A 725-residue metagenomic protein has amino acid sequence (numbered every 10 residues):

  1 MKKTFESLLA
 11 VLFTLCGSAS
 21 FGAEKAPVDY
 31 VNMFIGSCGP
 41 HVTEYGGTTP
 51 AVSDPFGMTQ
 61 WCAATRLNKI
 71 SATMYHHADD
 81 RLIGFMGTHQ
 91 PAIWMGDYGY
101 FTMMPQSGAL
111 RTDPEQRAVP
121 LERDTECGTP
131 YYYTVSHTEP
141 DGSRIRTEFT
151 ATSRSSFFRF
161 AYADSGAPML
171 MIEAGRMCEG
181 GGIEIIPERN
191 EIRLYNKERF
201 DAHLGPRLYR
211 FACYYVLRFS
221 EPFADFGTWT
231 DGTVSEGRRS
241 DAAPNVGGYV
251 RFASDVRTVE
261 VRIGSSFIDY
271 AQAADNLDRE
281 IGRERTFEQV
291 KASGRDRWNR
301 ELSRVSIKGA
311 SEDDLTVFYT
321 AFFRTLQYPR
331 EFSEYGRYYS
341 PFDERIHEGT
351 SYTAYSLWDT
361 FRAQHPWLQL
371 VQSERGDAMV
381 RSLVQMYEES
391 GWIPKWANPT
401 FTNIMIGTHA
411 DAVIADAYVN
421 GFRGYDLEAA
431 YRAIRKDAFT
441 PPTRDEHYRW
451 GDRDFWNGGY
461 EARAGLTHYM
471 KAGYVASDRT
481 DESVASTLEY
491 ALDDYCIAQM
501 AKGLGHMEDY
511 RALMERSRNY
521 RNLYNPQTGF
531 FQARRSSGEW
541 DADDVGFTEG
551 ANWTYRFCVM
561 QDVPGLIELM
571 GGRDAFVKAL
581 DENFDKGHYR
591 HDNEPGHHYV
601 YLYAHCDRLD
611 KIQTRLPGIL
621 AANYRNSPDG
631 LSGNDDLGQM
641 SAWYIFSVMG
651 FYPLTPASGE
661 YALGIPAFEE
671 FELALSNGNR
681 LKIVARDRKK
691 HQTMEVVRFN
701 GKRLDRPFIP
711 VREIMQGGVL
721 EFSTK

Functional and structural regions predicted by a protein language model:
M1-E24: Bacterial Sec-dependent N-terminal signal peptides
A23-A412, Y418-L488, C496-N522, T528-F531 (+9 more regions): Accessory carbohydrate-recognition regions in carbohydrate-active enzymes
D493: ATP-dependent phospho-/nucleotidyl transfer catalytic cores
E672, A685: Conserved catalytic core of nucleotide polymerization and phosphodiester-bond processing enzymes
